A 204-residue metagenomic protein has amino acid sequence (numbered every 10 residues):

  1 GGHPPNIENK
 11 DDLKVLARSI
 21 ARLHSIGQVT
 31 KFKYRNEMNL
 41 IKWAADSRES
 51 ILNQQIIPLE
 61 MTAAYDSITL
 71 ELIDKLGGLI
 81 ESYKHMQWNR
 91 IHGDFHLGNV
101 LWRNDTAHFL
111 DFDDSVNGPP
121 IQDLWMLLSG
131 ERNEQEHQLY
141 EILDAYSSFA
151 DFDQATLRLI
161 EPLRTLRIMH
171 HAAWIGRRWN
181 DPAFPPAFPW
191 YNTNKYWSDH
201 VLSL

Functional and structural regions predicted by a protein language model:
G1-G2: Conserved short submotifs of the Hanks-type protein kinase catalytic core that shape the nucleotide-binding pocket
N6-A64, M86-W88: A cross-family kinase active-site recognition segment
V15, S19, I68-E71, D123 (+1 more regions): Charged catalytic carboxylate motif
Q55-I56, A173-L204: ATP/Mg2+ or Mg2+-diphosphate-binding catalytic cores that bind nucleotide phosphates or diphosphates via glycine-rich
A64-L79: Mechanochemical coupling/switch segment within NTP-driven translocation systems
G77-L124: Active-site acidic catalytic loop and adjacent metal/ATP-binding pocket of ATP-dependent phosphoryl transfer enzymes
P120-D151, R167-A183: Active-site activation/catalytic loop segments of kinase-like enzymes and analogous catalytic loops in related
Q154-R164: All-alpha amphipathic helical-bundle segments outside canonical DNA-binding/catalytic cores that form hydrophobic
